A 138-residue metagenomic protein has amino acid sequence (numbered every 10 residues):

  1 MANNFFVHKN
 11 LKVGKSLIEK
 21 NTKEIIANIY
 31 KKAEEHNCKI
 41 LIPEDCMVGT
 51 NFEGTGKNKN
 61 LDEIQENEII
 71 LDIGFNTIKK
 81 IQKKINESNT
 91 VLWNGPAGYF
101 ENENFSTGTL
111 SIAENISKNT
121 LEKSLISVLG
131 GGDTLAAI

Functional and structural regions predicted by a protein language model:
M1-I138: Active-site loop-to-helix "anion-binding N-cap" substructures in soluble metabolic enzymes
